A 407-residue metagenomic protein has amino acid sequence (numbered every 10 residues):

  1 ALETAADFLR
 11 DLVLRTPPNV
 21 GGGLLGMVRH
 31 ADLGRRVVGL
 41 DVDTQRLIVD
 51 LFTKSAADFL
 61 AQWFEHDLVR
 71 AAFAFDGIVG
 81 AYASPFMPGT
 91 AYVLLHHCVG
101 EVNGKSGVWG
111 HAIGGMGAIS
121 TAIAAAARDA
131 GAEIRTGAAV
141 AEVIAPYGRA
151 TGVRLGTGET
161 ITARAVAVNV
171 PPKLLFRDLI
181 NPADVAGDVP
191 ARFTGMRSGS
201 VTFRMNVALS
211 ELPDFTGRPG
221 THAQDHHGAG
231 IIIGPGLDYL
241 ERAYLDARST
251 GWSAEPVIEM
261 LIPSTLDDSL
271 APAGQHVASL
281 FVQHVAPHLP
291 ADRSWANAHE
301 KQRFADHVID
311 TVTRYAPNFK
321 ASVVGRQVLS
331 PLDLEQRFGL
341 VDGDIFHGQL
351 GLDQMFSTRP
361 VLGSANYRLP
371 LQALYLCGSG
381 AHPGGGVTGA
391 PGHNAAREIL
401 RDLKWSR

Functional and structural regions predicted by a protein language model:
E3-A130, G137, L340-Q354: Active-site/ligand-binding neighborhood in enzyme catalytic cores
H66, R70-G89, G251-P263, R314-H382: A glycine-rich dinucleotide-binding beta-alpha-beta segment and adjacent secondary-structure elements that constitute
H111-I113, A132, A139-A271: Mid-domain catalytic core of redox enzymes that form a hydrophobic substrate pocket/lid adjacent to a catalytic redox
G117, K173-L179, A208-S210, H227-G228 (+2 more regions): Conserved FAD/dinucleotide-binding core of flavoprotein oxidoreductases
E133-R135, V324: General small-molecule cofactor/ligand-binding pocket signal
E142-A145, L329, R401-R407: Active-site-proximal substrate-binding core of FAD-dependent oxidoreductases
A167, V207, L280, V312 (+3 more regions): Hydrophobic, well-ordered secondary-structure elements that form the walls of internal hydrophobic environments
S379-L400: A conserved FAD-binding loop/helix module that cradles the flavin
